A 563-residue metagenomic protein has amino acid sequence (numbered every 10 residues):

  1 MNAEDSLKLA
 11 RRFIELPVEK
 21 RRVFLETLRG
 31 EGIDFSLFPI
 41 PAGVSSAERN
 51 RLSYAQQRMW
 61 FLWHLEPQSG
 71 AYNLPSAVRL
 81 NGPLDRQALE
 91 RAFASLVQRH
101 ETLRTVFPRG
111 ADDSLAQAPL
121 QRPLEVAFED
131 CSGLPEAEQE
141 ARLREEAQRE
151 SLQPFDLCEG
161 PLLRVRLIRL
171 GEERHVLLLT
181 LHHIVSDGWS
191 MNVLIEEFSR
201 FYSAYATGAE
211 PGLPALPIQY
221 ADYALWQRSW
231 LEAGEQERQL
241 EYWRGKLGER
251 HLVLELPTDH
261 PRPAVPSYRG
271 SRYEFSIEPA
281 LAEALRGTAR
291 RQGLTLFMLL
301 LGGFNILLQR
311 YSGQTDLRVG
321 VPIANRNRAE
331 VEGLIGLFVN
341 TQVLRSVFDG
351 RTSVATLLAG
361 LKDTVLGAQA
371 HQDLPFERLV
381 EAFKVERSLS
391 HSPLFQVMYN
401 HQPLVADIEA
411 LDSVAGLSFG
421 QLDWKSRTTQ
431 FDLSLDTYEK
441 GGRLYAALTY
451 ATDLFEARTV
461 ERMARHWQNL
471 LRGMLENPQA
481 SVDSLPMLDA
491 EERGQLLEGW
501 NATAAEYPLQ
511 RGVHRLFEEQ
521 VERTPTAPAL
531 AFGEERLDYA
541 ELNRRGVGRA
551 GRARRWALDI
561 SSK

Functional and structural regions predicted by a protein language model:
M1-W63, R91, A141-R144, I218-L225 (+4 more regions): Regions immediately C-terminal to embedded phosphopantetheine-bearing carrier domains
Q57-E66, P75-P83, F93-S95, R109 (+14 more regions): Adenylate-forming
P119-E125: Structured interaction and signal-relay segments at domain junctions
L194: Glycine-rich loop/hinge motif
S267, A490-A527, A531-G533, A540: Acidic/polar alpha-helix N-cap and adjacent early helical turns within long charge-rich amphipathic helices/linkers
A282-G287, R523, E541-K563: ANL superfamily AMP-binding
R458, P508-L509, A529-W556: Conserved AMP-binding/adenylate-forming core of the ANL superfamily
